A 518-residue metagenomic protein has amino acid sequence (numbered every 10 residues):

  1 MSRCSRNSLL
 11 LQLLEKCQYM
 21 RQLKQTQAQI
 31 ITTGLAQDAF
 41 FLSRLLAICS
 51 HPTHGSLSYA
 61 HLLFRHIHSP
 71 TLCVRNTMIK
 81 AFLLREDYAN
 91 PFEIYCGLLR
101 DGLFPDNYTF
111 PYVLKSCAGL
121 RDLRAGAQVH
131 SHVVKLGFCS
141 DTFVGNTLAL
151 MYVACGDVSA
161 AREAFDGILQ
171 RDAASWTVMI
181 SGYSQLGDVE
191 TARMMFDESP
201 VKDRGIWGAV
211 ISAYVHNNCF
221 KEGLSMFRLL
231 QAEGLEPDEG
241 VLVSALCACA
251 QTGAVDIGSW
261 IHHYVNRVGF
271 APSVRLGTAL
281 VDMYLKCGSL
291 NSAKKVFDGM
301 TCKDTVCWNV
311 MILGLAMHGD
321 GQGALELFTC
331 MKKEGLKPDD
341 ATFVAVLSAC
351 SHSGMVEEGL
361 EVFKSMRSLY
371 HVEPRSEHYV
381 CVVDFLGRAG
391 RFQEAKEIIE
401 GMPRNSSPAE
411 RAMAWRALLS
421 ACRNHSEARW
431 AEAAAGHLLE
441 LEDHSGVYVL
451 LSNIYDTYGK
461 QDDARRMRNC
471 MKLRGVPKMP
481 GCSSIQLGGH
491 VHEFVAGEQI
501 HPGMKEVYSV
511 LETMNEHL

Functional and structural regions predicted by a protein language model:
M1-D172, V178-L518: Terminal (and in a subset, N-terminal) low-complexity or junction segments at the ends of helical repeat RNA-binding
